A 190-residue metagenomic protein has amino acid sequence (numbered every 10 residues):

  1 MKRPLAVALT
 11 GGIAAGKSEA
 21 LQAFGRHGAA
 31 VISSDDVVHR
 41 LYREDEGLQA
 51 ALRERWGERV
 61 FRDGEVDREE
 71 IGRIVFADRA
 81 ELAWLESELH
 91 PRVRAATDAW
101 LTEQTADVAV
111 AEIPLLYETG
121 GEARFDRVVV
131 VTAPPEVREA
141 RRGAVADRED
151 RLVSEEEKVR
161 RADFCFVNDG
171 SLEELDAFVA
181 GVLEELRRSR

Functional and structural regions predicted by a protein language model:
M1-D36: Walker A (P-loop) phosphate-binding motif
G16, D35, L85, V110 (+2 more regions): Residue-level signal for inorganic ion chemistry
A30, D36, R127, D163-F164: Well-ordered beta-strand positions
S34, V131, N168: Catalytic metal- and UDP-sugar-binding loop of GT-A-like glycosyltransferases, i.e., residues flanking the conserved
D36-H39, V60, A133-E136, D150-R151: Short, acidic/turn-prone active-site loops that include or flank metal/cofactor- and phosphate-binding residues
D36-V108: ATP-dependent small-molecule kinase phosphotransfer cores that center on conserved nucleotide phosphate-binding segments
R94-E103, V108-R141: ATP-dependent NMP and nucleoside kinases share a basic, alpha-helical "lid"
T97, T105, E122-R124, R141-R190: Small-molecule kinase domains that catalyze NTP-dependent phosphoryl transfer to phosphate-bearing small molecules
